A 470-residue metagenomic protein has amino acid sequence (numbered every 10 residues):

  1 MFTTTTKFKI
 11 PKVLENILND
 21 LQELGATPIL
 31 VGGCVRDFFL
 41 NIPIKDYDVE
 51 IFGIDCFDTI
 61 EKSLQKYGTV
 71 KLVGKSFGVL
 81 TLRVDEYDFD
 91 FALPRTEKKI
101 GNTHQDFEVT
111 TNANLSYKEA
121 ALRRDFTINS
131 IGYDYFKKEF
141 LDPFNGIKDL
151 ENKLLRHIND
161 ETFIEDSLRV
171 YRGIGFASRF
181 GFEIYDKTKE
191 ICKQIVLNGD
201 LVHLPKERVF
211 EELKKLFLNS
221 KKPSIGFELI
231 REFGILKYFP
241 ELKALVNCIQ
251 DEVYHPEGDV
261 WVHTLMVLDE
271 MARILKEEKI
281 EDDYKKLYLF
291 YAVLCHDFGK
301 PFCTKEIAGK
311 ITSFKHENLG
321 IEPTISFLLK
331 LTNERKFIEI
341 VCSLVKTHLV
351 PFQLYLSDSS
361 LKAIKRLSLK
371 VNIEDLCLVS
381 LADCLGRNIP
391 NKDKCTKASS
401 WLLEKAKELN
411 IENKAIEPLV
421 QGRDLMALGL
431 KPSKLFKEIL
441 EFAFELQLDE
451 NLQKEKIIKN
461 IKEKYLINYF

Functional and structural regions predicted by a protein language model:
M1-F470: Catalytic cores of the polymerase beta-like nucleotidyltransferase superfamily and closely associated nucleotide
